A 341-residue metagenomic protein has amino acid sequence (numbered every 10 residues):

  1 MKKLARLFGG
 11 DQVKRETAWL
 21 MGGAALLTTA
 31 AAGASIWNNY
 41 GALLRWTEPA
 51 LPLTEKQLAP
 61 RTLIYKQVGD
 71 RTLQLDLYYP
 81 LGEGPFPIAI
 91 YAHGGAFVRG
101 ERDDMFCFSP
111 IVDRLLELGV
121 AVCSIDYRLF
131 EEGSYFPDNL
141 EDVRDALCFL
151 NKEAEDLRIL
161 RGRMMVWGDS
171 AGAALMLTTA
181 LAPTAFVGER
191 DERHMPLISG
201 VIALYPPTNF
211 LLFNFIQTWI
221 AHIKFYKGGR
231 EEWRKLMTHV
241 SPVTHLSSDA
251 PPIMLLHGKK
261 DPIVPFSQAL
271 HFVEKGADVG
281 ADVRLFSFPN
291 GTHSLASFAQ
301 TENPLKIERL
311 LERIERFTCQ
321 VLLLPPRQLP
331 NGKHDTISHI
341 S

Functional and structural regions predicted by a protein language model:
Y40-G84: N-terminal cap/lid segment of alpha/beta-hydrolase-fold proteins
P52-E55, P207, L211-H245, P251: Mobile cap/lid helix-loop segments that gate and shape the active-site cleft of serine hydrolases
P85-A96: Short beta-strand element of the alpha/beta-hydrolase
E101-I111, L118, C123-R161, N303-I307: Catalytic nucleophile-loop/oxyanion-hole region of alpha/beta-hydrolase and closely related hydrolase-like folds
D145-F215: Primarily recognizes the serine-hydrolase "nucleophile elbow" in alpha/beta-hydrolase and SGNH/GDSL folds
D249, L255-H257, D261: Short beta-strand/loop motif that positions the catalytic acidic residue of the alpha/beta-hydrolase fold
L256, L270-S341: C-terminal catalytic histidine-bearing segment of alpha/beta-hydrolase fold enzymes
P262-H271: Conserved alpha/beta-hydrolase "acid-adjacent" motif
